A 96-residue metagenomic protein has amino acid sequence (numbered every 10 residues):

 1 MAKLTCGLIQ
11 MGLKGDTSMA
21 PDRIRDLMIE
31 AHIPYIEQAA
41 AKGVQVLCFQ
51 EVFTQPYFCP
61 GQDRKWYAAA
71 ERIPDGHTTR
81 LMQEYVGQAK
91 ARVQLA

Functional and structural regions predicted by a protein language model:
M1-A96: Hydrophobic structural segments
